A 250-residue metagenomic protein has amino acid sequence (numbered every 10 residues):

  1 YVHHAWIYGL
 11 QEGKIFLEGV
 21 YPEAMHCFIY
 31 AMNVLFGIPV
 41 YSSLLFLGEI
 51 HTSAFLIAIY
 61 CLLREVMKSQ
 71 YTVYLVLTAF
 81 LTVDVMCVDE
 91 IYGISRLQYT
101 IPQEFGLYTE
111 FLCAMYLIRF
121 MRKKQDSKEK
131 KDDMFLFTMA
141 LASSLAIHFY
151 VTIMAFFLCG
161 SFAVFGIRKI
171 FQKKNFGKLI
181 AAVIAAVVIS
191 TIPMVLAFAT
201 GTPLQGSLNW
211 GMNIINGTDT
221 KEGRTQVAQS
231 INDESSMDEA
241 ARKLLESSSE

Functional and structural regions predicted by a protein language model:
Y1-E250: Membrane-embedded transmembrane-helix bundle of lipid-linked glycan/lipid transferases
